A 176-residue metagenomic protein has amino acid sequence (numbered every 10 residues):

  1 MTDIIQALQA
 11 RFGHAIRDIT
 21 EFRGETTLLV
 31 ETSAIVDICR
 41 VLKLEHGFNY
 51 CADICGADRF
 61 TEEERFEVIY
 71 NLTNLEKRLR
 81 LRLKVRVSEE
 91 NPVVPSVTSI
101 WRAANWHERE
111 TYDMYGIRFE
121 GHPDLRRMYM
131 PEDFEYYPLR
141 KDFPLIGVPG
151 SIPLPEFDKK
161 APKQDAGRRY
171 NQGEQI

Functional and structural regions predicted by a protein language model:
M1-I176: Terminal low-complexity/charged segments
